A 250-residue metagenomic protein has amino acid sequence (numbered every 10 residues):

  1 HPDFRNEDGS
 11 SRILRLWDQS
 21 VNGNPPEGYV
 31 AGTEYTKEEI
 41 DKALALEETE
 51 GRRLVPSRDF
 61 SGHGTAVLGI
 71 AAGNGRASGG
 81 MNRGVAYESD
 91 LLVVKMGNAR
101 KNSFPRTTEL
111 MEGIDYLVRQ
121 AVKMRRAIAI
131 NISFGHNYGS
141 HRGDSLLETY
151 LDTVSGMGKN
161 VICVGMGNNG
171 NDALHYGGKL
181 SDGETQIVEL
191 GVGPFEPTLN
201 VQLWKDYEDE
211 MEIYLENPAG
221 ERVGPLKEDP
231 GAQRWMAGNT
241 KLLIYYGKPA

Functional and structural regions predicted by a protein language model:
H1-T108, R125-R126, K159, P197 (+1 more regions): Subtilisin-like serine protease catalytic core
V21, P230-G231: A short acidic/small-residue loop/turn micro-motif
N98-L180, E184-T185, F195-R222, G231-W235 (+1 more regions): Substrate-binding/access-modulating region of protease and related hydrolase catalytic domains
V188: Extended, charged/glycine-rich binding lobes that contact polyanionic ligands
